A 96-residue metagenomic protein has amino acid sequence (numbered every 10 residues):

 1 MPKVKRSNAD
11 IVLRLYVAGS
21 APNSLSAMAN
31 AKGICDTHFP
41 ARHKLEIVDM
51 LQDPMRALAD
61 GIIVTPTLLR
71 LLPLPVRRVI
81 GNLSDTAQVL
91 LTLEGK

Functional and structural regions predicted by a protein language model:
M1-V4: Short beta-strand/turn micro-motifs at beta-sheet edges
R6-C35: Local sequence-structure signature of Cys/Sec-based thiol-disulfide redox active-site neighborhoods
V12, R42-I47: Residues at or immediately flanking beta-strands
G33-K44: Conserved helix-turn-beta segment immediately C-terminal to the redox Cys motif in thioredoxin-like folds
V48-V64, G95: Thioredoxin-like thiol-disulfide oxidoreductase module
T65-R77: A short, hydrophobic beta-strand/beta-hairpin element that forms part of a small beta-sheet core
L83-K96: Ser/Thr/Gly-rich flexible loops in soluble cytosolic domains mediating phosphotransfer, phosphorylation
